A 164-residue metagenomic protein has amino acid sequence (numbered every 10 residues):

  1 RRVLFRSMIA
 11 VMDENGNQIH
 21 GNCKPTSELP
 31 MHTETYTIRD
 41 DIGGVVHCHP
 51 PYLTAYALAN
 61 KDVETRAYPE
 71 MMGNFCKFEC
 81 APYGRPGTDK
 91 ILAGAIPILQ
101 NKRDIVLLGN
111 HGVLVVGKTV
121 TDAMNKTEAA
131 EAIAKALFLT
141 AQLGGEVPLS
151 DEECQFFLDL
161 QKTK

Functional and structural regions predicted by a protein language model:
R1-K164: Glycine-rich flexible loops
